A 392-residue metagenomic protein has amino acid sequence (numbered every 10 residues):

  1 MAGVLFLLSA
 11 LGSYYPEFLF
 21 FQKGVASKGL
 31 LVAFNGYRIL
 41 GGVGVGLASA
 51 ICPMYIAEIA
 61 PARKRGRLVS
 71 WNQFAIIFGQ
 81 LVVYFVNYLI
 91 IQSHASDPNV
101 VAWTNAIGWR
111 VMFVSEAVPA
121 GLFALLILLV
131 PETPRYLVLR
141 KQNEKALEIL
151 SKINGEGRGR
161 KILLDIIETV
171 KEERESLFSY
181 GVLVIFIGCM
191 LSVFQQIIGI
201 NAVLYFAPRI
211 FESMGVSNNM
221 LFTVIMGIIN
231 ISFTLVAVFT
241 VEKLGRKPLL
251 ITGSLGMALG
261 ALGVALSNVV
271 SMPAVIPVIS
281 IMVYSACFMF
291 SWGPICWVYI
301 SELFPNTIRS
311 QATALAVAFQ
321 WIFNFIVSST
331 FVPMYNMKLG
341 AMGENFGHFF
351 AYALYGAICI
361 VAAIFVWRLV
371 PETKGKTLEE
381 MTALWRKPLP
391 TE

Functional and structural regions predicted by a protein language model:
M1-N154, E168-E392: Alpha-helical transmembrane bundle of multi-pass membrane proteins
G159-E168: Short, well-structured alpha-helical segments
